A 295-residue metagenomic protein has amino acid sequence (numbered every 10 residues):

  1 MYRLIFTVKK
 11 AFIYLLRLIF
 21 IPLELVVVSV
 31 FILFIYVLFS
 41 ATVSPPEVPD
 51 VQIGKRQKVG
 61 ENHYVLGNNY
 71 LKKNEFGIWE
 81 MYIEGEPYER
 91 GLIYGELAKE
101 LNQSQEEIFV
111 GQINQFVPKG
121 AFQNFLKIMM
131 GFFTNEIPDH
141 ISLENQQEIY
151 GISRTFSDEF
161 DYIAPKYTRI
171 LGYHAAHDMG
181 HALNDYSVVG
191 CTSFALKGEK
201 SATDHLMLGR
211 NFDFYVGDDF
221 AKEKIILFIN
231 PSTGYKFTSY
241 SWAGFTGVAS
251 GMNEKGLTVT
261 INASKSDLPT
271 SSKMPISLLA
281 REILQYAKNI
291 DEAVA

Functional and structural regions predicted by a protein language model:
Y2-V8, F12-D291: N-terminal mature-domain region immediately after signal-peptide cleavage in secreted/organellar precursors
